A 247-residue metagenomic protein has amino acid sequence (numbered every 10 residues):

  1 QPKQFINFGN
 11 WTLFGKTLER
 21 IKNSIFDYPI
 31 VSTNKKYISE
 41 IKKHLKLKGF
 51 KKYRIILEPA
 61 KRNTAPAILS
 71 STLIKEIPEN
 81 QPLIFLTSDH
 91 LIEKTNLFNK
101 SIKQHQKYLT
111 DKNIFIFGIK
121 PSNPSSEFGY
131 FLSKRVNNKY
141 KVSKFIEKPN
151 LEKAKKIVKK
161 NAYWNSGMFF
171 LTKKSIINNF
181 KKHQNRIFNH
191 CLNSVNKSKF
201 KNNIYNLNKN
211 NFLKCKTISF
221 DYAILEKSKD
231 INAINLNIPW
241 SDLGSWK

Functional and structural regions predicted by a protein language model:
Q1: N-terminal nucleotide-binding beta1-loop-alpha1 segment
F5, F14, S71, D89 (+3 more regions): Residue-level signal for inorganic ion chemistry
F5, I55-I56, I114-I116, I231-A233: Conserved beta-strand scaffold positions in the cores of enzyme catalytic domains, especially in NTP/NDP-utilizing
N7, W11-F85, L91-N96, I119: Conserved N-terminal catalytic core of the sugar/cofactor nucleotidyltransferase
K43, T95-F98, S126-Y130, K181: Short acidic, glycine/serine/threonine-rich loops at helix termini
K61-A65, S122-S125, L151-E152, W240-D242: A short acidic, often aromatic-flanked loop/helix-cap motif at beta-alpha or helix-coil junctions that lines enzyme
L91-S125: Conserved donor-nucleotide/metal-binding helix-loop-beta segment in metal-dependent transferases, i.e., the alpha-helix
Y130-K247: Catalytic core of tubulin tyrosine ligase-like
